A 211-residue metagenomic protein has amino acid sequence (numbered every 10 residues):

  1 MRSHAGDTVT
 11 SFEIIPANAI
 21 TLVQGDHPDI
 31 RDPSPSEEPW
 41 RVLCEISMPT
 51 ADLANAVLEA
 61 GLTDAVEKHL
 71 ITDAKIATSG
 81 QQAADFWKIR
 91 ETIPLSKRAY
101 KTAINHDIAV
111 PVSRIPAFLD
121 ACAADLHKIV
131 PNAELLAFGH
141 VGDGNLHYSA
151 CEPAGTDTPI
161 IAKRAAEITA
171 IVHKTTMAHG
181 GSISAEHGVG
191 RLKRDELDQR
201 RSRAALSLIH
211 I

Functional and structural regions predicted by a protein language model:
M1-E167, I171, T175, H179: C-terminal substrate-recognition/cap domain of FAD-linked oxidoreductases
D143-L146, G188-R194: Short, electropositive, low-hydrophobicity segments enriched in small/polar residues
T156-T158, R191-D198: Short beta-alpha connecting loops at secondary-structure transitions that line or flank enzyme active sites
M177-V189: Alpha-helix capping/hinge segments and adjacent helical runs
R200-A205: Short, electropositive alpha-helical surface patch
I209-I211: Conserved small/polar residues in nucleotide/adenosyl-binding loops
